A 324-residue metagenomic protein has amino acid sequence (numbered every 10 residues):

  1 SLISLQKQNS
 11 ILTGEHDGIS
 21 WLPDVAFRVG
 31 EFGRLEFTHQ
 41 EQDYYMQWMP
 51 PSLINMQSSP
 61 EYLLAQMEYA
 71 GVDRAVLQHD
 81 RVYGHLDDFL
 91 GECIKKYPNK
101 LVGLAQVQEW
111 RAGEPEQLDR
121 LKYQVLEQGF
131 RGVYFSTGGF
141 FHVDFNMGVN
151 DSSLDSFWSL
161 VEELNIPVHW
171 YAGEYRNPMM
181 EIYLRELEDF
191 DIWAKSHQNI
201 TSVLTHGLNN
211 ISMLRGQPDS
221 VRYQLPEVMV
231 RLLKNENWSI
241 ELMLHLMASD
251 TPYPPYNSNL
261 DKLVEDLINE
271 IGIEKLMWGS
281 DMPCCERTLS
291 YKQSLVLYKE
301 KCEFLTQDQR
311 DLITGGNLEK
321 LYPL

Functional and structural regions predicted by a protein language model:
S1, D80, G207, S280-M282: Active-site metal-binding loops of divalent metal-dependent hydrolases
L2, E109, E174, N209 (+1 more regions): Short, glycine/acidic-enriched loop or turn micro-motifs at the edges of active sites
L2-N9, D88-F89, Q117, F145-M147 (+4 more regions): Short aromatic-enriched loop/helix-cap "lid" or pocket-rim segments at secondary-structure transitions that line
L2-Y69, D73-R74, E265-D266, E270-M277 (+1 more regions): Mid-to-C-terminal alpha-helical segments outside catalytic/metal-binding sites
S58-L63, H85-G91, P115-L121, E186-D191 (+2 more regions): Alpha-helical scaffolding within the catalytic cores of extracellular/periplasmic polymer-degrading hydrolases
M67, L90, V161, I240 (+3 more regions): Conserved, mostly hydrophobic/aromatic
D73-R74, Q78-R185: Active-site gating/metal-coordination segments in enzymes
R131-G132, F140, M147-M277: Catalytic pocket-lining loop regions of alpha/beta-barrel enzymes, especially the amidohydrolase/enolase/GH5 lineages
